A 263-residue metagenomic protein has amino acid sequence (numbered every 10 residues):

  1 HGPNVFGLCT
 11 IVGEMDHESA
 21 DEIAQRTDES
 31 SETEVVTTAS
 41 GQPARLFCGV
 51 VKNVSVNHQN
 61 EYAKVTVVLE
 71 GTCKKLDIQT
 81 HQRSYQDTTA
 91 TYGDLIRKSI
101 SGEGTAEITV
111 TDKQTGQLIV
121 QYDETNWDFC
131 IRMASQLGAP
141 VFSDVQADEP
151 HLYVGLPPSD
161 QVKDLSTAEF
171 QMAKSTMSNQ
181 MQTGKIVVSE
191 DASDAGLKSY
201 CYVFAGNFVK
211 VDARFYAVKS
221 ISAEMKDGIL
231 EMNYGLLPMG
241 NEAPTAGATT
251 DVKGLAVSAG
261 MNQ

Functional and structural regions predicted by a protein language model:
H1-Q263: Amphipathic alpha-helical and helix-coil boundary elements used as assembly and membrane-proximal scaffolds
